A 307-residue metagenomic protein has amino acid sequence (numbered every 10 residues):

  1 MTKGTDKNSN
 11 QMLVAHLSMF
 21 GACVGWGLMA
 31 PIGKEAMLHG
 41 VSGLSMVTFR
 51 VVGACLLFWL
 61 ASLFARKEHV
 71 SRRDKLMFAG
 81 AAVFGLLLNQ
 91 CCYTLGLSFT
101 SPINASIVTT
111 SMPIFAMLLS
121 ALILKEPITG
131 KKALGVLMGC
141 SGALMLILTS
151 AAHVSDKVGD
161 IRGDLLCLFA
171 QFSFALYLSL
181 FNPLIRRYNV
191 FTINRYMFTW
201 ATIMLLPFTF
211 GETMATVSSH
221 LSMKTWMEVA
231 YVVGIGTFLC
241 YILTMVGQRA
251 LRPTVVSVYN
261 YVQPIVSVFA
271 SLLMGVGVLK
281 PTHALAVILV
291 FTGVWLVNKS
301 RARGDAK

Functional and structural regions predicted by a protein language model:
T2-F49, D156-P183, I203, P207 (+1 more regions): Glycine-/small-residue-enriched transmembrane alpha-helix faces in small-molecule transporters and effluxers
Q11-H16, G40-L44, T48, V70-L76 (+3 more regions): Juxtamembrane helix-entry segments on the extracytoplasmic side of multipass membrane proteins
C23-G27, A81-Q90, P113, I147 (+4 more regions): Transmembrane alpha-helical core positions of polytopic small-molecule transporters
G25-A30, W59-T109, M145, V233-L251: Specific transmembrane alpha-helical segments of multi-pass solute transporters/efflux pumps, especially DMT/EamA
G33, L38-L88, F115, S173-L180 (+3 more regions): Transmembrane alpha-helices of multi-pass small-molecule transport proteins
A36, M46, R50, G96 (+8 more regions): Hydrophobic/aromatic residues within transmembrane alpha-helices of multi-pass small-molecule transporters
M46-F49, Q90, N104-S111, L180-T202 (+1 more regions): Helix-helix packing/entry segments at the starts of transmembrane helices
F58, A79, L119, I128-S150 (+4 more regions): Hydrophobic transmembrane alpha-helices of multi-pass small-molecule transport proteins
